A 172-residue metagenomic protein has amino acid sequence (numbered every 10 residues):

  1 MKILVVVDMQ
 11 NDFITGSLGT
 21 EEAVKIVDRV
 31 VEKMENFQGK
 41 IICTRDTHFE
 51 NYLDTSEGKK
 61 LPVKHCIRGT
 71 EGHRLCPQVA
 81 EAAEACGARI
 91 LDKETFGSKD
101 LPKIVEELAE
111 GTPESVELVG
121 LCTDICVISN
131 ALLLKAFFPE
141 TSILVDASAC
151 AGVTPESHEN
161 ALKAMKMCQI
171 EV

Functional and structural regions predicted by a protein language model:
M1-I90, G111, L144, E159 (+2 more regions): Active-site acidic carboxylates
G19, K64, V119-G120, A149-C150: A generic structural signal for short
V30-N36, I128-F138: Histidine-anchored nucleotide/phosphate-binding helix
T47, S148-G152: Short beta-alpha junction loops
A83, V105, A109, F138: Active-site catalytic pocket residues across diverse enzymes, especially alpha/beta-hydrolases
I90-S129, A151-V172: Conserved N-terminal glycine/acidic-rich loop preference
P139-D146: Short hydrophobic/aromatic-enriched beta-strand-loop microsegments
